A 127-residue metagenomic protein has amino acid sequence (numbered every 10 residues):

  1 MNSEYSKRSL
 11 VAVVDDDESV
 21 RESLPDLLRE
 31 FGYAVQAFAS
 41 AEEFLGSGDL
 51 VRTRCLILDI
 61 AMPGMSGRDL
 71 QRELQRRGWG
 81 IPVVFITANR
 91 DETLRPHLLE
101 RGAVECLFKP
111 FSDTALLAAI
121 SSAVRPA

Functional and structural regions predicted by a protein language model:
M1-A12, E18-P25, G46, Q75 (+1 more regions): Non-catalytic signal-transmission and effector/linker regions of two-component phosphorelay proteins
E18-Q36, R101: Two-component/phosphorelay signaling modules centered on CheY-like receiver
A37-C55: Acidic, metal-coordinating helix/loop segments flanking the phosphotransfer/catalytic sites of two-component signaling
A39-S40, S66-L70: Acidic catalytic/metal-coordinating carboxylates
M62: Receiver (REC) domain active-site loop signature in two-component systems and cognate sites in sensor histidine kinases
D69, R90-E105: Alpha4 helix (beta4-alpha4-beta5 surface) of REC/receiver domains from two-component response regulators
K109: A Lys-centered signature of the CheY-like receiver
